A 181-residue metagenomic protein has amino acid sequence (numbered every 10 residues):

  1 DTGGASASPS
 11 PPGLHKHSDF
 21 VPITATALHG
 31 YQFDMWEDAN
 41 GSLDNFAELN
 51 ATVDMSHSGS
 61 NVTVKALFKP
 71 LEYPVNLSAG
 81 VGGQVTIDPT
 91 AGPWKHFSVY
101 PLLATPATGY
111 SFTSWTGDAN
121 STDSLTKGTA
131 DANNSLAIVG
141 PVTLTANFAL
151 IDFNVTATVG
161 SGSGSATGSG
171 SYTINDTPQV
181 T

Functional and structural regions predicted by a protein language model:
D1, A47-N76, L125-V159: Conserved "repeat-terminator" motif of extracellular CCP/Sushi domains
D1, A7, I23, W36 (+9 more regions): Extracellular/surface recognition and adhesion modules
D1-G13, S42, N76-P93, S121 (+1 more regions): Short, solvent-exposed loop/edge segments of extracellular or virion-exposed proteins
D1-G4, L28-F33, L71-E72, G80-G82 (+3 more regions): Short proline/glycine-enriched turn/loop motifs at strand-loop junctions of beta-rich domains
P12, A25, V53-M55, A91 (+2 more regions): Hydrophobic core positions of the immunoglobulin-like beta-sandwich fold
H15-V21, E72-Y73, W94-Y100, I151-F153 (+1 more regions): Short coil/turn motif common to extracellular beta-sandwich-like domains
K16-H17, H29, S58, H96 (+3 more regions): Surface-exposed loops/turns
D19-E48, S98-A132, T177-T181: Surface-exposed interfaces of beta-sheet-rich extracellular modules
